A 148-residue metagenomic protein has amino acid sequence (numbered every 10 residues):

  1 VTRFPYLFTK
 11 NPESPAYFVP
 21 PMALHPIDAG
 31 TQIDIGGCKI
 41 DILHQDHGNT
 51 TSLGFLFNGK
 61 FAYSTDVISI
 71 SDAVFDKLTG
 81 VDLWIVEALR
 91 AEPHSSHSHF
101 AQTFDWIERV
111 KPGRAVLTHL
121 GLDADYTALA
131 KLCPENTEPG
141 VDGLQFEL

Functional and structural regions predicted by a protein language model:
V1-Y63, A130-L148: Binuclear metal-dependent hydrolase catalytic cores
H44, D66, L89-R90: Short glycine-/small-residue-rich Rossmann-like dinucleotide-binding loops
N49-L53, F57-W84: Active-site-proximal loop/helix segments of hydrolase catalytic cores
S71-L83, A88-L148: Binuclear metal-ion centers of metallo-dependent hydrolases, dominated by the metallo-beta-lactamase
